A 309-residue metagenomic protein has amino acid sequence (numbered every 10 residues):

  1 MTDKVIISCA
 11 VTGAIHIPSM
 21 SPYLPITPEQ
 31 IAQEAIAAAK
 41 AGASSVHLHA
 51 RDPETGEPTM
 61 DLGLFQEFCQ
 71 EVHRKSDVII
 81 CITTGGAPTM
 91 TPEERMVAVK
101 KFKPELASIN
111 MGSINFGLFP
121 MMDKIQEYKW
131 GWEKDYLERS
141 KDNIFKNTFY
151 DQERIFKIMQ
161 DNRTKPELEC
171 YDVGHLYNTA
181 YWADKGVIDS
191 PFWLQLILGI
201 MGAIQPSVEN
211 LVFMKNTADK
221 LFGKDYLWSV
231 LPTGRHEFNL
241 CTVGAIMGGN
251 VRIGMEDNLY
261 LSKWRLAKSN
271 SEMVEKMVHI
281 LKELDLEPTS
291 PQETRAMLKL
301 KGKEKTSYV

Functional and structural regions predicted by a protein language model:
M1-Y23, Q126-W132: N-terminal small/glycine-rich loop or linker at the start of catalytic domains across soluble metabolic enzymes
C9, E57-I82, I155, M159-D161 (+2 more regions): Alpha-helix-loop-beta-strand connector modules within alpha/beta enzyme cores
G13-A32, T84-P92, K141-K146, E167 (+2 more regions): Active-site mouth loops of central-metabolism enzymes
S19, S44-E67, I197-G202, L259-K263: Glycine-rich, proline-tolerant flexible connector loops at the mouths of alpha/beta enzymes
I31, A38, H49, A107 (+4 more regions): Conserved, mostly hydrophobic/aromatic
T59-K146: Active-site beta->alpha loop and helix N-cap motifs at the rims of alpha/beta catalytic domains
S108-M255: Catalytic alpha/beta core domains of metabolic enzymes, predominantly
M121-W132, S262-L284: C-terminal helical cap(s) of enzyme catalytic domains, especially alpha/beta-barrels
